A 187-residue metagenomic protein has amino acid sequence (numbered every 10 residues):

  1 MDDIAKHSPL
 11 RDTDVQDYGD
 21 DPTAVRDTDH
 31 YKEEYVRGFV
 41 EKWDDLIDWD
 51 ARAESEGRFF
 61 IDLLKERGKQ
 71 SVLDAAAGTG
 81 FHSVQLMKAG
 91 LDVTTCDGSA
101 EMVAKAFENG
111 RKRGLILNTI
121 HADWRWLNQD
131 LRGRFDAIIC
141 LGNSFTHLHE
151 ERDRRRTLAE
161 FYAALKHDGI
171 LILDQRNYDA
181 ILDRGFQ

Functional and structural regions predicted by a protein language model:
D2-R67: Conserved class I S-adenosyl-L-methionine
K69-A76: Conserved class I S-adenosyl-L-methionine
F81-L127: Class I SAM-dependent methyltransferase SAM/SAH-binding core
Q129-A137: A short acidic, Gly/Pro-enriched loop at the edge of an enzyme's catalytic core that lines a small-molecule cofactor
D136-R152: A short SAM/SAH-binding and catalytic strip from SAM-dependent methyltransferases
R155-H167: A short glycine-rich, Lys/Arg-flanked "PGG" loop and its adjoining helix->strand segment in the class I
I170-Q187: Conserved class I S-adenosyl-L-methionine
